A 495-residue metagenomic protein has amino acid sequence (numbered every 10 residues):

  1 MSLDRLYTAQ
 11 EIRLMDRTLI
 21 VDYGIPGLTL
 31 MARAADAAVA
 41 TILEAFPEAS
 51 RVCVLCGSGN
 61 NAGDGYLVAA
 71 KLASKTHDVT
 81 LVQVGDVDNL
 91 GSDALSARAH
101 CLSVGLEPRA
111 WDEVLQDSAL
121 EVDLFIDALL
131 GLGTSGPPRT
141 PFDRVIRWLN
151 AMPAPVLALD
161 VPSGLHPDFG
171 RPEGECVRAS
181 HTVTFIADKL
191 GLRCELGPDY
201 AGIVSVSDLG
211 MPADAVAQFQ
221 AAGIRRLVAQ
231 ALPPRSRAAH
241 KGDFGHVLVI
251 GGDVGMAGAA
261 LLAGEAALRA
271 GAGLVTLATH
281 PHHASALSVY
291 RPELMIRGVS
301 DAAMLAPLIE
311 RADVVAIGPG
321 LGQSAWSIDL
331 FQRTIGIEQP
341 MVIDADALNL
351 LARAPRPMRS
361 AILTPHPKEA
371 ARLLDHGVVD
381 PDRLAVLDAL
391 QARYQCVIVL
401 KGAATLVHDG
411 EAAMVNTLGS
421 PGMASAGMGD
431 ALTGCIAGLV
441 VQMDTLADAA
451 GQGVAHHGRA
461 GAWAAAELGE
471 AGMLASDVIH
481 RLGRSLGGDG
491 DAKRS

Functional and structural regions predicted by a protein language model:
M1-G85, G91, H181, L192-A345 (+3 more regions): Small-residue (G/A/S/T)-rich helix-start motifs and N-terminal tracts that mark the onset
L67-N150, S285-G298, M304-R311: N-terminal small/polar loop signature for handling phosphorylated ligands or for N-terminal nucleophile
D93, P137-P138, G170-R171, L374-V378: Short, solvent-exposed loop/turn segments at secondary-structure boundaries
R98-S103, E175-C176, L196-D199, L390: Short, conserved catalytic or adaptor-binding loops enriched in Gly and charged residues
G105, A151-A154, R393-C396: A structural motif corresponding to the C-terminal end of an alpha-helix and its immediate exit/capping segment
V114-L115, S163-P167, L190, A302 (+1 more regions): Short acidic loop-to-helix transition motifs that present clustered carboxylates
D123-L124, L129-Q220: Internal gly/pro-rich beta-alpha loop/helix module that stabilizes soluble enzyme cofactors or their anionic handles
